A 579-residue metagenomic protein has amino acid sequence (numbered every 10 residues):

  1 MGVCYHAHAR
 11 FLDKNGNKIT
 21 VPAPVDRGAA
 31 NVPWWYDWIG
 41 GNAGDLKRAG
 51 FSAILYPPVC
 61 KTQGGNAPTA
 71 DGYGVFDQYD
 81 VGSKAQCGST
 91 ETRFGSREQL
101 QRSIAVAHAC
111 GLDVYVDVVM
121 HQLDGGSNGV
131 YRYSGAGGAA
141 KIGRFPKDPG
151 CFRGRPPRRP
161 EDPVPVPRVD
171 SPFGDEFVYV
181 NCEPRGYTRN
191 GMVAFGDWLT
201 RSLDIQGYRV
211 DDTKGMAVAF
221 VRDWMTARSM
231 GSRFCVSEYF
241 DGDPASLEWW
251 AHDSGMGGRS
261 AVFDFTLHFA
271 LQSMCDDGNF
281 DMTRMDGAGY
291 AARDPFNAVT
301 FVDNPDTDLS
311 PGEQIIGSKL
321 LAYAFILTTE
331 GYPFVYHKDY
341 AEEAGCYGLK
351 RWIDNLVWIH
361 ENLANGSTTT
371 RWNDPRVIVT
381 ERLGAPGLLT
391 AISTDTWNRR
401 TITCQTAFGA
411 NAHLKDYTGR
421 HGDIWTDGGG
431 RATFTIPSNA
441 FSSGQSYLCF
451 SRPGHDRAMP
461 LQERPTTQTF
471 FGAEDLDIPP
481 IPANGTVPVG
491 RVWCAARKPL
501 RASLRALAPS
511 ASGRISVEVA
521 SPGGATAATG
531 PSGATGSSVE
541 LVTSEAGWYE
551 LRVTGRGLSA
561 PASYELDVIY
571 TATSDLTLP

Functional and structural regions predicted by a protein language model:
M1-F177, K214-S237: Acidic/aromatic-lined carbohydrate-recognition and catalytic surfaces of CAZymes acting on diverse glycans
G2, W38-K47, F51-S52, P57-P58 (+4 more regions): Active-site-proximal helices and loops of the catalytic beta/alpha 8
R10, T328, T394-D395, R505-L507: Solvent-exposed strand-to-loop "edge" motifs in beta-rich extracellular domains
V32, R93-L100, R185, R189 (+2 more regions): Solvent-exposed, acidic/flexible segments
Y179-F195: Alpha-helical scaffold elements lining the catalytic groove of polysaccharide deacetylases
T390, S442-D477, P482-V492, P499-R501: Non-catalytic C-terminal accessory domains or segments of carbohydrate-active enzymes
I478-P561, A572: Acidic, Ser/Thr/Pro-rich low-complexity intrinsically disordered segments
A560-L578: Exposed low-complexity, polar/acidic, P/S/T/G-rich flexible segments that act as propeptides, protease-susceptible
